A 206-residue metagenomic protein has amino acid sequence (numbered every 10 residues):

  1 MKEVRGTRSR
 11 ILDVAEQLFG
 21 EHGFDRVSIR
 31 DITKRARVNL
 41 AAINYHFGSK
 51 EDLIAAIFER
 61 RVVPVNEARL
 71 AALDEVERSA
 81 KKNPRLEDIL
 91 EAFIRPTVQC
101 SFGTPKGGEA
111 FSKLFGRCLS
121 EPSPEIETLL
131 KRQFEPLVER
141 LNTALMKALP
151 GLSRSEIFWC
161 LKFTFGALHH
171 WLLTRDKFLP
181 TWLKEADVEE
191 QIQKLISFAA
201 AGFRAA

Functional and structural regions predicted by a protein language model:
M1-G6, E77: N-terminal intrinsically disordered/low-complexity leader segments
R10, L18-D52, A56-R60: Helix-turn-helix
K50, I57, R61, V65 (+5 more regions): Hydrophobic/aromatic residues within well-ordered alpha-helical segments
D52, R61, V65-E77: Conserved phosphoryl-transfer catalytic core
A71-G108: Hydrophobic alpha-helical connector segments
D88, A92, T104-R132, R175-K177: Amphipathic alpha-helical segments used for helix-helix packing
Q99, G103, R132-A206: C-terminal peripheral helix-coil segments that are non-catalytic and often amphipathic
